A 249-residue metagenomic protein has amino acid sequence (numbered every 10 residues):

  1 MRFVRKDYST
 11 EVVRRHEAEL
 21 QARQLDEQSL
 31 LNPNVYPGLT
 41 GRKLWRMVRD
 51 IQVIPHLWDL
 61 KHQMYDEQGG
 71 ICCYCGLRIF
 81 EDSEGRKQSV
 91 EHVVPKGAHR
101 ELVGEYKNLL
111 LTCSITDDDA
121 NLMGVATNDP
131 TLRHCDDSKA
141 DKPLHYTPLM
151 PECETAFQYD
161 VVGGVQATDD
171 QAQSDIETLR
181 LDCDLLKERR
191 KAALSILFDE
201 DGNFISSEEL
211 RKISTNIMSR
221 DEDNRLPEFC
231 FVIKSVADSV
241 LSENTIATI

Functional and structural regions predicted by a protein language model:
R2-I71, H99-G104: Short, charged surface segments at domain edges that flank catalytic/cofactor-binding sites
R5, T168-I249: C-terminal, charged low-complexity interaction regions
V53-W58, V90-R100, K139-K142: Short acidic (Asp/Glu) patches
E67-G69, E105-K107, P151-C153, D160: Short, well-ordered loop/turn elements at secondary-structure boundaries
I71-Y74, S89, L111-T112, A156-Y159: A structural signal for short, well-ordered beta-strand segments and their strand-loop junctions that often border
L77-L111, I115-R133: Histidine-centered nuclease catalytic patch
N128-G202: Conserved, surface-exposed functional patches that form binding/active-site neighborhoods
